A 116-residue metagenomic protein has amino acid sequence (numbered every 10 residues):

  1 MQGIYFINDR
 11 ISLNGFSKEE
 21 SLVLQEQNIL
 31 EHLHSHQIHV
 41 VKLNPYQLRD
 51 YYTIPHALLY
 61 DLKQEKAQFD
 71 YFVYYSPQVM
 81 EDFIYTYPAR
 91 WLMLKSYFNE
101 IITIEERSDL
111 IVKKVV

Functional and structural regions predicted by a protein language model:
M1-V116: Short, structured surface patches at the beginning of a domain
